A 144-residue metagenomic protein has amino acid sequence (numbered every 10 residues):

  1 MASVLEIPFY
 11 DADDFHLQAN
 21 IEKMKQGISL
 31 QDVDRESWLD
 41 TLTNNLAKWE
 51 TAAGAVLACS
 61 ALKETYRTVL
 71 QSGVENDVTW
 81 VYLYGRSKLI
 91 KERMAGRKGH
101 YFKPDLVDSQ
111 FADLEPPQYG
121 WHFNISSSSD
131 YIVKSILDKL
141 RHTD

Functional and structural regions predicted by a protein language model:
A2-N44: Conserved substrate/cofactor phosphate-moiety recognition/catalytic segment in nucleotide-dependent phosphotransferases
F9-D14, V78-W80, G120-H122: Conserved beta-strand scaffold positions in the cores of enzyme catalytic domains, especially in NTP/NDP-utilizing
H16, A61-K63, G85-L89: Conserved nucleotide-binding/hydrolysis micro-motifs of P-loop NTPases
V33-E75, L83: Glycine-rich phosphate-binding loop used to anchor ATP phosphates in small-molecule kinases, encompassing both
R67-Q71, E92-A95, I136: Short amphipathic alpha-helical segments
V74-R93: Conserved phosphate-donor/acceptor-positioning beta-strand/loop module used by diverse small-molecule
G96-L137: Small-molecule kinase domains that catalyze NTP-dependent phosphoryl transfer to phosphate-bearing small molecules
D138-D144: Generic C-terminal helix-cap and adjacent flexible tail
